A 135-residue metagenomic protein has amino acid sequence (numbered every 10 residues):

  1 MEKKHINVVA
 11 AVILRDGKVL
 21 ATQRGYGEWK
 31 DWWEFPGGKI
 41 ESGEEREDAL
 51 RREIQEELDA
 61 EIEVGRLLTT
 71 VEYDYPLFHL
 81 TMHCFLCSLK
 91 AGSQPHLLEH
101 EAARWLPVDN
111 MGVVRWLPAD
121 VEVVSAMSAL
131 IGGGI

Functional and structural regions predicted by a protein language model:
M1-V19, K39: Conserved N-terminal beta-strand and adjoining loop/helix that marks the start of the Nudix/MutT-like hydrolase domain
K3, A11, G25, E72 (+2 more regions): Short secondary-structure boundary/capping segments
N7-V9, G17, L80-H83, E101: Change "...and in nucleic-acid phosphodiester-cleaving endonucleases..." to "...and in nucleic-acid processing enzymes
E28-W33: A conserved beta-turn-beta hairpin within the catalytic core of GNAT-like acetyltransferases that forms part
F35-L67, P107: The catalytic Nudix box helix
E61, V71-Q94, R104, V108 (+1 more regions): Active-site-adjacent beta-strand/loop module that shapes the phosphate/pyrophosphate-binding cleft
H96-I135: Nudix hydrolase/Nudix homology domain
